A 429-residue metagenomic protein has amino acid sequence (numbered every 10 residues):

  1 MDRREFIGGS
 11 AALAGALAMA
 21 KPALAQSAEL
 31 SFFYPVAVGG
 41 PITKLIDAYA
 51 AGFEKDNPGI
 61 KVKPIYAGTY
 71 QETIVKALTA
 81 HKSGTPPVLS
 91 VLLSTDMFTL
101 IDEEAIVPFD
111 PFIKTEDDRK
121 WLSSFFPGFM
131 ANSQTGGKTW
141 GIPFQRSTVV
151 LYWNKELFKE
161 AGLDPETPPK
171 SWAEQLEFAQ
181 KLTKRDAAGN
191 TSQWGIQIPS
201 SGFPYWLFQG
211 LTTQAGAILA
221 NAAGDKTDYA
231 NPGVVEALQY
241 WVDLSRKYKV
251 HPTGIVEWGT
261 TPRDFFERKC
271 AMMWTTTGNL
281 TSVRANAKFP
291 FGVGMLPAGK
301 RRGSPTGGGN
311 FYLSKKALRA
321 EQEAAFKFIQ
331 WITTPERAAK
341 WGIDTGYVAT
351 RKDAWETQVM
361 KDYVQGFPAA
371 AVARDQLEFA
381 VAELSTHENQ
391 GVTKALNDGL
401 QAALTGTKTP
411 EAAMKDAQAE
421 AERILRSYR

Functional and structural regions predicted by a protein language model:
D2, I7-A105, K114-W121, P165 (+7 more regions): Conserved N-terminal structural module of periplasmic/extracytoplasmic solute-binding proteins
K44-D47, Y70-P108, W121-G141, L151-Y152 (+5 more regions): Pocket-flanking alpha-helical
A51, K55-D56, A161, V235 (+9 more regions): Extracytoplasmic/periplasmic substrate-recognition and gating elements
S94-V150, L176, S192, P204-A215 (+3 more regions): Hinge/lid segment of periplasmic solute-binding proteins
D110-F125, P168, D186-S200, G216-E236 (+6 more regions): Short, solvent-exposed loop/beta-turn-alpha elements that line the ligand-binding surface or hinge of extracytoplasmic
S124, G128, F291-G294, I343-A395 (+2 more regions): Long, aromatic- and glycine/proline-rich binding clefts that accommodate carbohydrate-like moieties
V150-Y152, F311-Y312: Short glycine- and hydrophobic/aromatic-rich loop-to-beta-strand nucleating segment in the catalytic cores
L176-K181, A223-G254: Glycine-centered hinge/linker elements that transmit conformational signals in sensory and ligand-binding systems
